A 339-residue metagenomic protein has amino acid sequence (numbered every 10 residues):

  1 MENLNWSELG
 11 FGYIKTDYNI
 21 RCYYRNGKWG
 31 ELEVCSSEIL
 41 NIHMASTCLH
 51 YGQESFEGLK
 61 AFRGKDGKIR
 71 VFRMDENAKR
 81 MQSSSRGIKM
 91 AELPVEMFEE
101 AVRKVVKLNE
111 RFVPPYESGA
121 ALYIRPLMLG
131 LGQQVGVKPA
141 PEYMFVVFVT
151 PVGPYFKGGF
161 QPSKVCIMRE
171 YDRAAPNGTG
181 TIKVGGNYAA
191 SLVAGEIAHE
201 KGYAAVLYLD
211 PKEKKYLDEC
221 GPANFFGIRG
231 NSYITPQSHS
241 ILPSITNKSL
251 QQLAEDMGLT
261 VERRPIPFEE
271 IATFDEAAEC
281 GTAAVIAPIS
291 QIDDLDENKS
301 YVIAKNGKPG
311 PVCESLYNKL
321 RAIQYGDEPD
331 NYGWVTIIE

Functional and structural regions predicted by a protein language model:
M1-V105, L127, Q134-E339: Helix-start/capping segments and mature chain N-termini
V105-G119: Charged, gly/pro-rich active-site loop segments
P115-L129: Extended, Lys/Arg-enriched charged tracts that mediate electrostatic binding to polyanionic substrates
